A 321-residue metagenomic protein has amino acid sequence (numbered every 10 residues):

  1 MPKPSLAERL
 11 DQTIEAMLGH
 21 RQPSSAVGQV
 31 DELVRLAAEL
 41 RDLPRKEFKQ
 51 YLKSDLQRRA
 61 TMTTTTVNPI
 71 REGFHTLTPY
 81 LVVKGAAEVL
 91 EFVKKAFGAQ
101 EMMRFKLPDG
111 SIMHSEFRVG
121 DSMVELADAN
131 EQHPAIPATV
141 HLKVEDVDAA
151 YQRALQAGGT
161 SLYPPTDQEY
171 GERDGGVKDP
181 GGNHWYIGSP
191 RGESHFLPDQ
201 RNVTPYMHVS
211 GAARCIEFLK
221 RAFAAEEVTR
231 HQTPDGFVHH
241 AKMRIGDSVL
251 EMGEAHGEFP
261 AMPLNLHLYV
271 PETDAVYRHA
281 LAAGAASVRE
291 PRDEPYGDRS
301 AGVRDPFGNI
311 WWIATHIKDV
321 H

Functional and structural regions predicted by a protein language model:
M1-R21: Charged, compositionally biased N-terminal leader segments and the immediate start of the first structured element
I14-P44, S54-T63: Short alpha-helical interface segments
M62-L90, M102, A138-V140, G188-E217 (+4 more regions): N-terminal beta-strand motif that seeds the catalytic metal site of vicinal oxygen chelate
T64-E72, E125-L126, Y151-R201, V228 (+4 more regions): Vicinal oxygen chelate
T76-K84, H114-R118, A129-L155, R173-K178 (+4 more regions): Vicinal oxygen chelate
A87-K95, G175, H184, A213-R221 (+2 more regions): Conserved active-site alpha-helix within GNAT-family acetyltransferase domains
G98-F105, S161, A224-H231, A286: Short secondary-structure junctions
M102-P137, H184-S189, V228-M262, I310-T315: Conserved short beta-strand elements that form part of the metal-binding/catalytic scaffold of enzyme active sites
